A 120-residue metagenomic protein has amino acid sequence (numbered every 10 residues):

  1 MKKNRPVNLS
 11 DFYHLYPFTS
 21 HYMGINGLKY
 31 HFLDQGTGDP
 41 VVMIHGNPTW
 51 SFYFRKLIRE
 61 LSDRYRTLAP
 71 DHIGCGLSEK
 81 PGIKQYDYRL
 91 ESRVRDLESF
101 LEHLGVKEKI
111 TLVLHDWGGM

Functional and structural regions predicted by a protein language model:
M1-V41, S62-Y65, V106-K107: Alpha/beta-hydrolase fold catalytic core
L9, I58, L97: Generic structural marker for isolated residues within well-ordered, non-membrane alpha-helices of soluble domains
I25-N26, A69-L114: Active-site loop/oxyanion-hole signature of alpha/beta-hydrolase fold enzymes
L28, L33-K80: Conserved HGGG/HGGXW glycine-rich cap/lid loop of the alpha/beta-hydrolase fold
H115-M120: Glycine-rich nucleophile elbow surrounding the catalytic serine of serine-hydrolase chemistry
